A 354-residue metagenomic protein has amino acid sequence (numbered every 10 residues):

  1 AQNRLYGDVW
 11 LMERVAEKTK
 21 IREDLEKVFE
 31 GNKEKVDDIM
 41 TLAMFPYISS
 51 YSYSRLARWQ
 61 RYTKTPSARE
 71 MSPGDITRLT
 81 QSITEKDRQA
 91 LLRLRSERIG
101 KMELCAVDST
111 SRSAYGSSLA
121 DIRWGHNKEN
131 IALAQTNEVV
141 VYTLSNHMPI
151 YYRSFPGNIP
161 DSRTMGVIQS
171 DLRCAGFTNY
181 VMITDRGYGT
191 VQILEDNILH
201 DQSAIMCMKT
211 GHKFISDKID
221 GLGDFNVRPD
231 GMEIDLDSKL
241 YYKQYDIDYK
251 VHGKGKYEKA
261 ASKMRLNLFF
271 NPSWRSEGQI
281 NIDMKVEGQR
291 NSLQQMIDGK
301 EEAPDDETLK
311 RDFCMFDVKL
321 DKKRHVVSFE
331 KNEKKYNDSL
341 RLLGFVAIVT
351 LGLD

Functional and structural regions predicted by a protein language model:
A1-D121, E138-N158, G166, S328 (+2 more regions): Dynamic "connector" segments at or just before major functional cores
R93-L94, S162-V181: Short, basic/hydrophobic alpha-helical segments
C105, M182-I183: Residue-level marker for buried hydrophobic side chains located in beta-strands that build the well-ordered beta-sheet
G116-A132: Hydrophobic targeting/anchoring helices
G116-S118, T190-D196, I215-K218: A short acidic (Asp/Glu
S154, S203-D354: An anionic, glycine-rich sequence signature occurring as long contiguous blocks
R173-C174, L194-S203: Short, surface-exposed basic-aromatic patches at helix termini and helix-loop junctions that form
I183-Q192, T210-K213: Acidic, metal-coordinating catalytic cores used for nucleic-acid/nucleotide bond scission and strand-transfer chemistry
